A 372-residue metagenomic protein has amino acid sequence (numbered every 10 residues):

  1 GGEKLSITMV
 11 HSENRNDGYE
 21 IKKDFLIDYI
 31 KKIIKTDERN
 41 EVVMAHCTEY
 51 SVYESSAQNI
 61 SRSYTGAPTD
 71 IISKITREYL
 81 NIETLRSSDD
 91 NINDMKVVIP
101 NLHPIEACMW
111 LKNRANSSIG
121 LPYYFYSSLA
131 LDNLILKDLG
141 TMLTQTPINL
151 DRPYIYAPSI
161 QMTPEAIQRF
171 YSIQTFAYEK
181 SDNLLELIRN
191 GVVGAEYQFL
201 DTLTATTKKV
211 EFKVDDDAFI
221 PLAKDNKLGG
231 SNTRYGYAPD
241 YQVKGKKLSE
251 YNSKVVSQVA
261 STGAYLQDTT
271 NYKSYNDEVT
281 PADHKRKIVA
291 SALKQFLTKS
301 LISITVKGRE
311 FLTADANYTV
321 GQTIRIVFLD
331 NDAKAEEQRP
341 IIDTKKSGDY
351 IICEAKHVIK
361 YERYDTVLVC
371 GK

Functional and structural regions predicted by a protein language model:
G1, A157-K372: An acidic/polar, Gly/Ser/Thr-rich interaction patch typically located in mid-to-C-terminal regions of proteins
G2-L85, K96-V97, K112, C370: Surface-exposed cap/loop segments at beta↔alpha junctions
V10-S12, D24-I33, T48-V52, A130 (+4 more regions): Solvent-exposed coil/turn segments that connect beta secondary-structure elements in extracytoplasmic/periplasmic
K32-E41, S127-L131, F296, I359-Y364: Short, ordered beta-strand-loop transition motifs
E41-C47, L134-I135, I302-I304, T366-C370: A generic structural motif
V42, S51, R86-R189, G194-A195 (+3 more regions): Short beta-strand-centered interaction patches in the first periplasmic/extracellular domains of large envelope
S55-A57, Q145, A335: Short helix/loop capping segments that flank catalytic or ligand/cofactor-binding pockets
P68, P100-P104, S118, S127-L129 (+3 more regions): Active-site-proximal structural scaffolding
